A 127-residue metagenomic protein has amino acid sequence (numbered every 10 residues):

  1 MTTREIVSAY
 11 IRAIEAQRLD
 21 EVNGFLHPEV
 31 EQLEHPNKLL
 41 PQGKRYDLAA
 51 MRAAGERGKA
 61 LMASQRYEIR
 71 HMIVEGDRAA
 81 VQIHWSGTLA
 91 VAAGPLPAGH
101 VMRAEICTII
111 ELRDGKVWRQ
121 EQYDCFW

Functional and structural regions predicted by a protein language model:
M1, Q42, Y46-A49, P97 (+1 more regions): Residues at secondary-structure transition points
M1-E29, L61: Short acidic-aromatic low-complexity motifs
T2-T3, Y10, E31, K38 (+2 more regions): General secondary-structure edge motif
I6, P41-Q42, A93-P95: Short, contiguous strand/loop micro-motifs
V7-Y10, V22-N23, V30, M51 (+2 more regions): Hydrophobic pocket/interface hotspot
R18, E31, W118-E121: Exposed, low-complexity/repetitive linear segments and helix-based recognition motifs, biased toward charged/polar
E21-G76: A solvent-exposed, acidic/Ser-Thr-rich amphipathic alpha-helical stretch
R52-W127: A beta-strand edge to alpha-helix "cap/lid" segment located at domain peripheries
